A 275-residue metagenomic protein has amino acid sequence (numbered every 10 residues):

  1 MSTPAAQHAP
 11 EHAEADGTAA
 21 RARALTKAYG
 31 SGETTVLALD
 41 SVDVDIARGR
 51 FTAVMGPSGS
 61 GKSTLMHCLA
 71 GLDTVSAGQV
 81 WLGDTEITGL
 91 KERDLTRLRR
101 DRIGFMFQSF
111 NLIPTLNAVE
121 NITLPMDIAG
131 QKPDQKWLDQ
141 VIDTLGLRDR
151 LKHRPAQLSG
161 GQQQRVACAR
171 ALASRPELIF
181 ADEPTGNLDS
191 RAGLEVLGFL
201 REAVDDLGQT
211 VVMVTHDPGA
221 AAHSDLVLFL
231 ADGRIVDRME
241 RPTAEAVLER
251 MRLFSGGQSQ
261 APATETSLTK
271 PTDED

Functional and structural regions predicted by a protein language model:
S2-E14: Pre-NBD coupling/linker segments of ABC/ABC-like ATPases
S2-T3, F254-S259, P271: Compact Cys/His-rich metal-coordination microdomains
G17-L226, L230: ABC family nucleotide-binding domain
R234-G257: Conserved beta-strand-loop-alpha-helix hinge in the C-terminal portion of ABC ATPase nucleotide-binding domains
L268-D275: Long, low-complexity, intrinsically disordered segments
